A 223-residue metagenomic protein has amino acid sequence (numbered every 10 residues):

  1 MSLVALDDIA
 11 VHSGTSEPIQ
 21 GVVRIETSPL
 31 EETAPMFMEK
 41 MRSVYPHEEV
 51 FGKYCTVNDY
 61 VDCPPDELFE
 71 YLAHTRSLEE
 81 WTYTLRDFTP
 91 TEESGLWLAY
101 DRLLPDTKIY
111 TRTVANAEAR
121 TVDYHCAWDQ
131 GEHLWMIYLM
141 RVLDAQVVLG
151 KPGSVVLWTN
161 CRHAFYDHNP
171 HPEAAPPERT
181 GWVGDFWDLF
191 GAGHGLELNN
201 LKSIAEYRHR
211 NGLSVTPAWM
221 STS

Functional and structural regions predicted by a protein language model:
S2-E93: Hydrophobic ligand-binding cavity/cleft-lining segments
S2-L6, V11, L213-S223: Charge-rich (especially acidic), low-complexity segments
A5-D8, A127-L196, L201-S203, G212: Beta-strand/loop substructures that line and gate deep hydrophobic ligand-binding cavities in soluble
G21, E26, C55-D59, T111 (+3 more regions): Hydrophobic residues positioned within well-ordered beta-strands of beta-sheet architectures
K53, E67, L78, G95-A99 (+4 more regions): C-terminal and inter-domain tail/linker signature
Y60, R76-Y83, F88-I137, L149-G150 (+1 more regions): Glycine-rich portal/gate segments that line the openings of hydrophobic small-molecule binding cavities
P64-L72, L78, W97, T113 (+4 more regions): Hydrophobic pocket/interface hotspot
